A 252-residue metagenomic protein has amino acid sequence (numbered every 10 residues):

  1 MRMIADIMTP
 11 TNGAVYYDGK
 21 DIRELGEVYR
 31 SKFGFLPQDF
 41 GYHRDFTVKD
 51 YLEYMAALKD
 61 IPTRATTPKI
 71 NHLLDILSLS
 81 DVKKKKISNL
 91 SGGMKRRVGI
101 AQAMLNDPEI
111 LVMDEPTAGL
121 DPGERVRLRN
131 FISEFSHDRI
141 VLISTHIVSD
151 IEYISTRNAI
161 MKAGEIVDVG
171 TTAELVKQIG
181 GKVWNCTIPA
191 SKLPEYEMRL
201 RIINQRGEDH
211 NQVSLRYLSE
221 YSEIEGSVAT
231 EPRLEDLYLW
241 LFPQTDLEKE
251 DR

Functional and structural regions predicted by a protein language model:
A5: Helix-to-loop junction immediately C-terminal to a conserved catalytic motif
G13-E24, V28-Y29: Conserved ABC transporter NBD signature motif
E53, A57, R64-V82: Conserved ABC ATPase "signature" region
K86-L90: Conserved ABC ATPase signature
I100: Hydrophobic anchor residue at the start of the ABC signature
L111-D114: Catalytic Walker B motif of ABC-type/P-loop ATPase nucleotide-binding domains
R127-L215: ABC transporter nucleotide-binding domain
